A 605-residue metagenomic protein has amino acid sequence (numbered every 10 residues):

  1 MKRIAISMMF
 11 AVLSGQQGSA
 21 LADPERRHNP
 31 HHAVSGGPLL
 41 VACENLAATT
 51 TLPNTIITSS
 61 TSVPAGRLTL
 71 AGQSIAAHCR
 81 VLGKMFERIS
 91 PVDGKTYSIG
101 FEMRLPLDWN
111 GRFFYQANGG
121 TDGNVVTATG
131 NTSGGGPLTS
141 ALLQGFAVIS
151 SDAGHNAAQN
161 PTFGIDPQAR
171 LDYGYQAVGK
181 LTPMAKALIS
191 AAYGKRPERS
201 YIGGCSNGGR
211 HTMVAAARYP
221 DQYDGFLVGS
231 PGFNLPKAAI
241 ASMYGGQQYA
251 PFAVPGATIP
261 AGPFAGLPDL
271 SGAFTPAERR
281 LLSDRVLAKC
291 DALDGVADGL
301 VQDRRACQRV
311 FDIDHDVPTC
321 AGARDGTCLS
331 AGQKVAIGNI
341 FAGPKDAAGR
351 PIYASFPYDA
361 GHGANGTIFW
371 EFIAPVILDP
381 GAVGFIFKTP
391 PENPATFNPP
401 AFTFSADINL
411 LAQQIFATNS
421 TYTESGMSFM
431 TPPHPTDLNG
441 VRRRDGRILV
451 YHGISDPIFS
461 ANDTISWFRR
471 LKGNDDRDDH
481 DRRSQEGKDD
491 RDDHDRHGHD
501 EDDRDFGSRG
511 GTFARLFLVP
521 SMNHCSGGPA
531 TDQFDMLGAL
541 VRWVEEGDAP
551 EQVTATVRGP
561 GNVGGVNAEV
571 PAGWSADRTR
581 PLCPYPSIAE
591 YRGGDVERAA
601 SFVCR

Functional and structural regions predicted by a protein language model:
S7-Q16: Bacterial N-terminal signal peptides
D23-R112, V125-T127, G135-G136, S283 (+5 more regions): Catalytic-loop region of hydrolases
P24, P91-T96, V125-N131, Q159-G164 (+11 more regions): Short, solvent-exposed loop/turn and secondary-structure capping segments
W109-F113, L143-V148, K195-S200, D221-G225 (+4 more regions): Loop/turn elements at helix/coil->beta-strand transitions in domains of secreted/extracellular proteins
N110-G111, N118-G194, I240, P400-M430 (+1 more regions): Cap/lid segment of the alpha/beta-hydrolase catalytic domain
G204-G208, T212: Gly/Ala-rich beta-loop-alpha elbow adjacent to hydrolase catalytic centers
V214-A216, D221-A347, L518: A catalytic-pocket lid/entrance helix-loop region that shapes and gates access to the active site across common
V335-L582: C-terminal subdomain of alpha/beta-hydrolase-fold enzymes, centered on the catalytic histidine and its supporting
